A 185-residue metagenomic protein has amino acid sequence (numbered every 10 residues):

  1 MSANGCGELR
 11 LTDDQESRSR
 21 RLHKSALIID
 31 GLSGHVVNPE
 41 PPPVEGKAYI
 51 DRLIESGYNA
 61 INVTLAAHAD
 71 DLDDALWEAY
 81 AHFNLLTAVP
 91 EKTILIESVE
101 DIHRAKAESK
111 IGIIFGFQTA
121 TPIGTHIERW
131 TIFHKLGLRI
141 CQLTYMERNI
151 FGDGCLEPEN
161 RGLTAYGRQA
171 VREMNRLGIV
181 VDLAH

Functional and structural regions predicted by a protein language model:
M1-G162: N-terminal hydrophobic targeting/anchoring segments and the immediately downstream early-domain regions of hydrolases
I94-I96, I179-H185: Catalytic beta/alpha-barrel core
D153-R172, R176-V180: Glycine-rich tight-turn/loop motif centered on a GG-T
